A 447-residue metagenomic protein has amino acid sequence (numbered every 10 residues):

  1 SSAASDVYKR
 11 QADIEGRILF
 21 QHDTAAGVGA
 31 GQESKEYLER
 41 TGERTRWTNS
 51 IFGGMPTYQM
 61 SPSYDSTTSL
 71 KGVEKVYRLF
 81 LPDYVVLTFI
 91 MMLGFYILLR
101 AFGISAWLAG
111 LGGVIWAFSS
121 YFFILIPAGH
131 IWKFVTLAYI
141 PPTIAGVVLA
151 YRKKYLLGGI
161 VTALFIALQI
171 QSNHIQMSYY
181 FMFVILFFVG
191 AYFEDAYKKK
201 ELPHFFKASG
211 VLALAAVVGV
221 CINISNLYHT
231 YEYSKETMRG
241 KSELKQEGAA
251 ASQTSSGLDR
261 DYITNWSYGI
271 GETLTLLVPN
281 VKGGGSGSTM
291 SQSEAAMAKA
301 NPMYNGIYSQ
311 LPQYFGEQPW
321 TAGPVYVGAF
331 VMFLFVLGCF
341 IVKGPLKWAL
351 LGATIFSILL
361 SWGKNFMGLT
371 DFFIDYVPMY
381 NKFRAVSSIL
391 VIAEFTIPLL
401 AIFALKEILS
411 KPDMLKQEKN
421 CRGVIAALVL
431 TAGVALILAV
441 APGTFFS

Functional and structural regions predicted by a protein language model:
S5-L98, F102, V114-L137, T254 (+3 more regions): Membrane-interface coil-to-helix junctions
K9-A26, N226-R239, F366, A441-S447: Helix-to-loop transition at the C-terminal end of transmembrane segments
L19, Q417, V424-S447: Transmembrane helical bundles and short interhelical boundary loops of multi-pass, membrane-embedded
M92-A101, W107-A196, A208-T230, L428-A432: Membrane-embedded helix bundles of polyisoprenyl
L93-I97, P142-L149, I185-F193, V331-V342 (+3 more regions): Transmembrane alpha-helices and membrane-interface helical segments of multi-pass integral membrane enzymes
V148-G158, Y192-K207, K343, E394-L430: Membrane-interface junctions at the ends of membrane-embedded or membrane-associated helices
Y197-G210, E294-S309, L334-K364, D413-A427: Membrane-interface helix-loop-helix junctions at transmembrane boundaries of multi-pass membrane enzymes, predominantly
K207-Y268: Polar, glycine-rich mid-to-C-terminal structural blocks that act as macromolecule-binding/assembly scaffolds
